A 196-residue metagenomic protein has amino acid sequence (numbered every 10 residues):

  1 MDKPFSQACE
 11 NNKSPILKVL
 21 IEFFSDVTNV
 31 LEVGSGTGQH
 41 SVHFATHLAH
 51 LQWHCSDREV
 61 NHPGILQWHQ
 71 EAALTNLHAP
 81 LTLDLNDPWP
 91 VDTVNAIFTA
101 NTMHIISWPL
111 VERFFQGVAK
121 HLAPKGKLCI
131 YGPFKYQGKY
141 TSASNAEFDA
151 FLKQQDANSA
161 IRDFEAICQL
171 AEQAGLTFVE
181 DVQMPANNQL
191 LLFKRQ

Functional and structural regions predicted by a protein language model:
M1-D26: Class I SAM-dependent methyltransferase Rossmann-like catalytic core, especially the SAM/SAH-binding loop
D26-G36: Conserved class I S-adenosyl-L-methionine
L31, Q39-D87: Class I SAM-dependent methyltransferase SAM/SAH-binding core
W89-I97: A short acidic, Gly/Pro-enriched loop at the edge of an enzyme's catalytic core that lines a small-molecule cofactor
I106-V118: A short, conserved alpha-helix within the catalytic core of class I
K125-Q137: Conserved beta-strand signature within the Rossmann-like core of class I S-adenosyl-L-methionine
T141-E165: Conserved Class I S-adenosyl-L-methionine
L176-Q196: Core SAM-dependent methyltransferase catalytic element
